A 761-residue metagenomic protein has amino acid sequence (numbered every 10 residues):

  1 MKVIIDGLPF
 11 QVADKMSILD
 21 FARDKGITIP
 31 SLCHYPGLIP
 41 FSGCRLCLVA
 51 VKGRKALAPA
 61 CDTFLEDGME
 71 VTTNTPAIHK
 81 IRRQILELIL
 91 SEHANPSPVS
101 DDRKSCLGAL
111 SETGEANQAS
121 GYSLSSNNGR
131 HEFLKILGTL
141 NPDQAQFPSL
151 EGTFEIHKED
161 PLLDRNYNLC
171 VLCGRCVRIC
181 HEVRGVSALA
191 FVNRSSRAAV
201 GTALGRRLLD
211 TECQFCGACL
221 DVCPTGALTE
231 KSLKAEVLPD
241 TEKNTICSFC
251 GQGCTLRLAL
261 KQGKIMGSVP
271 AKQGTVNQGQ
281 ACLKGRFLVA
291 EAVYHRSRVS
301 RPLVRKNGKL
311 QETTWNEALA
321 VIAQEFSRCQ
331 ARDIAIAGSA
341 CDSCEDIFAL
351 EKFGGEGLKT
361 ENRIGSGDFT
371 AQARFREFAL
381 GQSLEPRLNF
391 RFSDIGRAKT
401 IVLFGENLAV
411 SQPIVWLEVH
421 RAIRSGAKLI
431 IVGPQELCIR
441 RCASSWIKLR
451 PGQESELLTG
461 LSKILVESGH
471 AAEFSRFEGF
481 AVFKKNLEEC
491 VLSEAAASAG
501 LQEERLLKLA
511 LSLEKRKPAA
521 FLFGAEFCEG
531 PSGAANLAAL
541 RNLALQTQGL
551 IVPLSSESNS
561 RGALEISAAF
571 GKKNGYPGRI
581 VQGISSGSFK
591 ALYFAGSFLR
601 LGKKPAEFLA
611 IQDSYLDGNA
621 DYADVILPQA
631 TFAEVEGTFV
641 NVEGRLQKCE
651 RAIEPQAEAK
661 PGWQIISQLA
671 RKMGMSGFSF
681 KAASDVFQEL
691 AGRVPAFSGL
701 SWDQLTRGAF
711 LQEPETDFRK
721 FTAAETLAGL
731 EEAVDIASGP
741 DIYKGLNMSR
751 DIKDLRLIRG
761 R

Functional and structural regions predicted by a protein language model:
M1-G7: Eukaryote-biased recognition of intrinsically disordered, low-complexity regulatory segments
K2, M16-D20, S343, P661: Short, structural beta-strand-to-alpha-helix junction motif
I4, D67-T73, G205, R441-L449 (+3 more regions): Short beta-alpha connecting loops at secondary-structure transitions that line or flank enzyme active sites
L8-D67, P76-I81: N-terminal cofactor/phosphate-binding cores enriched in small/glycine residues, especially glycine-rich loops such as
R45-L48, R54-E212, L220-I246, K261-K264: Fe-S ferredoxin-like electron-transfer domains and their immediately adjacent linker/connector regions across
A94-T153, A471-A499, I653-E713: N-terminal leader/propeptide and maturation segments of large enzyme subunits in energy/redox metabolism and hydrolases
V99, C173, K234-V635, L669-G677 (+2 more regions): Catalytic alpha/large subunits of respiratory electron-transfer oxidoreductases, centered on bis-MGD molybdoenzymes
F392, E634-P655, I665-K672: Glycine/threonine-rich phosphate-binding loop and adjacent beta-strand/alpha-helix elements that clamp
